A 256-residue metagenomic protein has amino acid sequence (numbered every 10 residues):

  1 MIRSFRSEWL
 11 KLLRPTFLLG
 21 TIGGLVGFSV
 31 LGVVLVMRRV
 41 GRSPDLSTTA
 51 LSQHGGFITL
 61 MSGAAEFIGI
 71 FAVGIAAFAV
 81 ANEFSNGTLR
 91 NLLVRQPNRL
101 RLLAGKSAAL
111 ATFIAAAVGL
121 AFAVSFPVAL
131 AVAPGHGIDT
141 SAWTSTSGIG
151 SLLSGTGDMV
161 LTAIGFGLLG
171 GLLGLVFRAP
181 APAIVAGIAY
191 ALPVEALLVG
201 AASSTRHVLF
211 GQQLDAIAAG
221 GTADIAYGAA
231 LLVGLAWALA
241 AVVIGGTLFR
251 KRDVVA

Functional and structural regions predicted by a protein language model:
M1-L13: A short amphipathic helical element positioned immediately N-terminal to and/or at the very start of a transmembrane
E8, P15-T16, P97-R99, R178-P180: Short loop-to-helix capping motifs
K11, A81, L92-V94, G170 (+1 more regions): Helix-capping/transition residues at the boundaries of transmembrane alpha-helices and the short helical linkers
F17-L18, I22-A79, L103-F177, D215-A236 (+1 more regions): Secretory targeting signals
L18-T21, L89-N91, L102, P182-I184: Alpha-helical transmembrane segments and their helix-entry boundary regions
L31-L35, F177-D215: Transmembrane helix segments
V73-R95, R99-L100, S107: Transmembrane helix boundary and interhelical loop/hinge segments in multi-pass membrane proteins
A236-A256: Junction motif at the cytosolic side of a transmembrane helix
